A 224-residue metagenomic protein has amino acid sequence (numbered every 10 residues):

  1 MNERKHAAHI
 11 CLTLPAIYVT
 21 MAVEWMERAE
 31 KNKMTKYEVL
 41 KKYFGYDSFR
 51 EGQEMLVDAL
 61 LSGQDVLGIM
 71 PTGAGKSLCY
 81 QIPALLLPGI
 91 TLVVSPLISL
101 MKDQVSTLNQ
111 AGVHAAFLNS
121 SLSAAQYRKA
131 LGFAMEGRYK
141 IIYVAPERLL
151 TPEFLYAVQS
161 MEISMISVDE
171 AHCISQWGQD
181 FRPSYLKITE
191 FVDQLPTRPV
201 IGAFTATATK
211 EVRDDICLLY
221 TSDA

Functional and structural regions predicted by a protein language model:
K33-I69: Conserved pre-motif I regulatory segment
P71-T72, H172, V192-K210: Conserved helicase ATPase motor motifs in RecA-like P-loop NTPase domains
S77-I90: Walker A/P-loop NTP-binding motif
I90-T107: Conserved Walker A/P-loop ATP-binding site and its immediately adjacent core in helicase/helicase-like ATPase domains
D103-L122, F133: Conserved helix-turn-beta segment of the N-terminal RecA-like "Helicase ATP-binding" lobe in SF1/SF2 helicases
A124-M165: Conserved helix/coil segment N-terminal to the catalytic DExD/H
A157-T197: SF2 helicase catalytic motif II
Y220-A224: Conserved small/polar residues in nucleotide/adenosyl-binding loops
